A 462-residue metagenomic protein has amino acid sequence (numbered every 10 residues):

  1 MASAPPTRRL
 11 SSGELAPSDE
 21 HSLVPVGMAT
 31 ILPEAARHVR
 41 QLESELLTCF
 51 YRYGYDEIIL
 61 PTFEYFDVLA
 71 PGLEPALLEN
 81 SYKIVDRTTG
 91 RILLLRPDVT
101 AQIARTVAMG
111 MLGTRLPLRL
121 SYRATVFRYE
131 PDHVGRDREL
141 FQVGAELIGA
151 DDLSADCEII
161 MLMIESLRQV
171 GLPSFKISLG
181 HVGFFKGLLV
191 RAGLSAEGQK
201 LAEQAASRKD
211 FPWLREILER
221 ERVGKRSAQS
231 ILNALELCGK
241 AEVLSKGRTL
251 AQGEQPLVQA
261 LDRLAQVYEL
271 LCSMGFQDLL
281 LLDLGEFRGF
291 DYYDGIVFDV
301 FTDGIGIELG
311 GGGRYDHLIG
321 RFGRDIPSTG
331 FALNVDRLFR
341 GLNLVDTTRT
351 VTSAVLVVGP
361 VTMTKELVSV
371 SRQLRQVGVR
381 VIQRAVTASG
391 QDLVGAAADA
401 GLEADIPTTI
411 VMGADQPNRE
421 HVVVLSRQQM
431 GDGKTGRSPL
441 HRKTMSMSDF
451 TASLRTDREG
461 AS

Functional and structural regions predicted by a protein language model:
M1-A101, C157, M161, K176-S178: TRNA-binding/sensing appendages of the translation machinery
A2, A35, Q41-Y53, E64-Y65 (+3 more regions): Positively charged, Gly/Ser-enriched RNA/tRNA-binding surfaces
T30, V190-S195: Phosphate-rich ligand and nucleic-acid binding surfaces
L69-A70, K186, R208, L338 (+1 more regions): Short Asp/Glu-rich motifs
N80-T88, G193-L218, F276: Acidic, His- and aromatic-enriched active-site or binding-groove loops in soluble protein domains that engage sugars
D137-V143, L179-G187: Short, conserved phosphate-binding/catalytic loop or strand-edge motifs used in phosphoryl-/nucleotidyl-transfer
S174-F185, A202, L280-F287: Short, surface-exposed recognition loops or helix-turn segments adjacent to catalytic cores
H181, K209-D210, G239-K240: Short, solvent-exposed helix-helix connector turns and helix-capping sites enriched in acidic/polar residues
